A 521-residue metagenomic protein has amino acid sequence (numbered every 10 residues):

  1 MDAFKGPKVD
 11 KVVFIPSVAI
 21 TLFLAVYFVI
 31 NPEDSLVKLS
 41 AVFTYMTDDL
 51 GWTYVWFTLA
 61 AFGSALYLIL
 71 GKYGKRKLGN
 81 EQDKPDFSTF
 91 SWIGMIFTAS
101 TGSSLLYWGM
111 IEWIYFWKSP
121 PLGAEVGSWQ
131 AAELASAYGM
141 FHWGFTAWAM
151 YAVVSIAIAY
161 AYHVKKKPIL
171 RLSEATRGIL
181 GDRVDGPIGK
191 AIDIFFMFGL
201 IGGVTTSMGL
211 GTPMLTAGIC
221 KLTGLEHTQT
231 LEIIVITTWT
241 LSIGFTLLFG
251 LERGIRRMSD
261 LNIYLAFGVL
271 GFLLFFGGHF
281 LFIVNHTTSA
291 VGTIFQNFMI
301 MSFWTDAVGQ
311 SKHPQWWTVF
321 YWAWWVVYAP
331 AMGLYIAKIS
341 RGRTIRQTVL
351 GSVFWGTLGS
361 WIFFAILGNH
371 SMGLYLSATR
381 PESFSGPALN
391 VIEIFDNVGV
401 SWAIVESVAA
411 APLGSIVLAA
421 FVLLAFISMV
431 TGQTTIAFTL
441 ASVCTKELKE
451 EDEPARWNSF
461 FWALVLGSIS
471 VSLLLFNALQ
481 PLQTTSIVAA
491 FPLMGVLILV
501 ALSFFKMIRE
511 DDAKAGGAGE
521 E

Functional and structural regions predicted by a protein language model:
M1-A131, L248, G271, A490 (+1 more regions): N-terminal alpha-helical transmembrane segments of multi-pass membrane transport and channel/translocase proteins
M1-F4, V37-F43, L70-T89, I114-A137 (+4 more regions): Flexible loop linkers connecting adjacent transmembrane helices in multi-pass alpha-helical membrane transporters
M1-G6, P32-M46, A65-D86, A135-H142 (+8 more regions): Membrane-water interface regions at transmembrane-helix termini and the short interhelical loops of multi-pass membrane
M1-K8, I169-D185, G211-I234, A266-V269 (+3 more regions): Helix-loop-helix connectors at the membrane interface of multi-pass transporters/channels
K5-V29, F62-L66, T101-L105, G139-P213 (+6 more regions): Helix-loop-helix module between adjacent transmembrane segments
G6-T21, G181-K190, H227-G244, L248 (+5 more regions): Loop-to-transmembrane helix boundary motifs in multi-pass membrane proteins
P16, L50, F57, I192 (+6 more regions): Membrane-interface loop-to-helix entry segments
W108-L122, K166, L274-N297, T357-G399: Extracellular/periplasmic helix-exit of transmembrane alpha-helices
